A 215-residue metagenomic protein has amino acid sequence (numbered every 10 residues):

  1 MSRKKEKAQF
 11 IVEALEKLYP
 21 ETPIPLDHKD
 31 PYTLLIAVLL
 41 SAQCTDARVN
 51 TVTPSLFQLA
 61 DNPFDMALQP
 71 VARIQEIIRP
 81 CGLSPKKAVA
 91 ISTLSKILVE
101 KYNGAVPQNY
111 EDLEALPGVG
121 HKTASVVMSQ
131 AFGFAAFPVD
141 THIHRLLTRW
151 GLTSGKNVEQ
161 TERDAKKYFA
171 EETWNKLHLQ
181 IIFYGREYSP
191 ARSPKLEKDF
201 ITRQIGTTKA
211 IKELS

Functional and structural regions predicted by a protein language model:
S2-S215: Catalytic cores of DNA base-excision repair glycosylases
